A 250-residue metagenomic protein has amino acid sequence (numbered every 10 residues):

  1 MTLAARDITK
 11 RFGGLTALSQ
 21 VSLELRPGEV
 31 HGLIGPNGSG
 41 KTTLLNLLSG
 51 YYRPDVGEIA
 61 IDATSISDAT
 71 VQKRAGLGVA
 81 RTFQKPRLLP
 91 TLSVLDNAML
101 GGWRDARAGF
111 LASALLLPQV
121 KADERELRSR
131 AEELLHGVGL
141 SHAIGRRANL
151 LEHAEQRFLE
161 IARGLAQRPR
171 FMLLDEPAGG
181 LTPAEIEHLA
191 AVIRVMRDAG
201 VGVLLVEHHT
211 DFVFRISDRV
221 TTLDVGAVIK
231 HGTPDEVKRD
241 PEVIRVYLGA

Functional and structural regions predicted by a protein language model:
M1-A250: Glycine-rich phosphate-binding loops of nucleotide-dependent enzymes
